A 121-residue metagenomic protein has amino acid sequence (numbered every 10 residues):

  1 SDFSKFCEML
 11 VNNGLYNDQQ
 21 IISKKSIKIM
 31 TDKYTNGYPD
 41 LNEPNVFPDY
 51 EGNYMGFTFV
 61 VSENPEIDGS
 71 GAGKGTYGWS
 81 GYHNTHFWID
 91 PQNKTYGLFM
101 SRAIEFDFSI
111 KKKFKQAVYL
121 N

Functional and structural regions predicted by a protein language model:
S1-N121: Catalytic loop of the DD-peptidase/beta-lactamase superfamily, centered on the K-T-G motif and neighboring
